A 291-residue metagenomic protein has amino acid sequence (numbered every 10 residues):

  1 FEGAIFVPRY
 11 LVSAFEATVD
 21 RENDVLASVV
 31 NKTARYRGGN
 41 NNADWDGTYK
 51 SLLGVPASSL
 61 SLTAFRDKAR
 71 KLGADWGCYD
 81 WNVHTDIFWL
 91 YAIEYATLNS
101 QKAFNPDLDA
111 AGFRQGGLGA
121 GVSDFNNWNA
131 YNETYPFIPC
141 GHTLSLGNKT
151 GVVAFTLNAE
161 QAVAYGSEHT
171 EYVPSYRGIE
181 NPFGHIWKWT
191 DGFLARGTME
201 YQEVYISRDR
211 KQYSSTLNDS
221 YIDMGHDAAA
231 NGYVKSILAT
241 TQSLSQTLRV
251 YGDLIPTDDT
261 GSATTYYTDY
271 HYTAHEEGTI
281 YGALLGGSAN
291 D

Functional and structural regions predicted by a protein language model:
F1-P182: Short aromatic-cysteine micro-motif
V83-T85, D107-C140, L144-K149, L157-A159 (+5 more regions): C-terminal, surface-exposed recognition/capping segments
R196-R208: A short, polar/charged loop-to-alpha-helix boundary motif
